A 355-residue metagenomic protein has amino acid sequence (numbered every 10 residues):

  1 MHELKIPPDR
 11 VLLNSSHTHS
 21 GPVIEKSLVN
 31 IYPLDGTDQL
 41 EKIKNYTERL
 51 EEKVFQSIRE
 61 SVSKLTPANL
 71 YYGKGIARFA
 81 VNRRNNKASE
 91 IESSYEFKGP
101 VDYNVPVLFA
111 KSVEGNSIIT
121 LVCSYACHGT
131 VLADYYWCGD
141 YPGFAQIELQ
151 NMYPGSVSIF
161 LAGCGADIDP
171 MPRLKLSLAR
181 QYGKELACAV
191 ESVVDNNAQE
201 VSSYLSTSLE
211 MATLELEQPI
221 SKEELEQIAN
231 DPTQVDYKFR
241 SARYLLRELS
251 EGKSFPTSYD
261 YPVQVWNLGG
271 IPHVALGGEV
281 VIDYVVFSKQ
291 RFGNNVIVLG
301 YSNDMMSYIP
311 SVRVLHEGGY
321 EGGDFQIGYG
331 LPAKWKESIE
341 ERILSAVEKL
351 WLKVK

Functional and structural regions predicted by a protein language model:
M1-K355: Non-catalytic substrate/cofactor recognition surfaces at enzyme active-site rims
